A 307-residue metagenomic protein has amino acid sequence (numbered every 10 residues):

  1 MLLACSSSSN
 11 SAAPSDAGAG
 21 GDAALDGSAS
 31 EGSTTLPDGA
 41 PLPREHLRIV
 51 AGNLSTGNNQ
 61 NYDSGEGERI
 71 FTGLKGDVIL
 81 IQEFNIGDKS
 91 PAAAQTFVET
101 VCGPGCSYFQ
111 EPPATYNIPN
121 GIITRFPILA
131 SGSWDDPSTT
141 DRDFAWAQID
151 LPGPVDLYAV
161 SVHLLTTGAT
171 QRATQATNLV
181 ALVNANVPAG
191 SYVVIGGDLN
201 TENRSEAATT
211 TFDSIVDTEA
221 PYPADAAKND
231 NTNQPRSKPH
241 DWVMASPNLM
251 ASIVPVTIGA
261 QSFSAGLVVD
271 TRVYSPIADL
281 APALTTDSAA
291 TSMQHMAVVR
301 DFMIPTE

Functional and structural regions predicted by a protein language model:
L2-P41: Ser/Thr-rich, Pro/Gly/Ala-heavy low-complexity intrinsically disordered linkers and tails of secreted extracellular
P43-I49, L74-I79, C102-S107, P127-L129 (+3 more regions): Loop/turn elements at helix/coil->beta-strand transitions in domains of secreted/extracellular proteins
H46-G57, A130-W134, D156-T166: Active-site-proximal beta-strand elements of phosphoester/diester hydrolases
L47-L54, I70-A92, A159, L179-T210 (+2 more regions): Active-site beta-strand/loop signature of hydrolases that rely on acidic residues for catalysis
N59-N61, G87-A93, I118-P119, S131-G132 (+5 more regions): Extracytoplasmic/secreted cell-surface and envelope-processing proteins
D63-G67, L80, S90-F97, P119 (+4 more regions): Stable alpha-helical elements in mature extracytoplasmic
N85-D156, L164: Structured beta-strand-rich core segments of catalytic domains in phosphoester-bond hydrolases
A185-V194, T201-E307: Metal-dependent phosphoester-hydrolase catalytic domains
